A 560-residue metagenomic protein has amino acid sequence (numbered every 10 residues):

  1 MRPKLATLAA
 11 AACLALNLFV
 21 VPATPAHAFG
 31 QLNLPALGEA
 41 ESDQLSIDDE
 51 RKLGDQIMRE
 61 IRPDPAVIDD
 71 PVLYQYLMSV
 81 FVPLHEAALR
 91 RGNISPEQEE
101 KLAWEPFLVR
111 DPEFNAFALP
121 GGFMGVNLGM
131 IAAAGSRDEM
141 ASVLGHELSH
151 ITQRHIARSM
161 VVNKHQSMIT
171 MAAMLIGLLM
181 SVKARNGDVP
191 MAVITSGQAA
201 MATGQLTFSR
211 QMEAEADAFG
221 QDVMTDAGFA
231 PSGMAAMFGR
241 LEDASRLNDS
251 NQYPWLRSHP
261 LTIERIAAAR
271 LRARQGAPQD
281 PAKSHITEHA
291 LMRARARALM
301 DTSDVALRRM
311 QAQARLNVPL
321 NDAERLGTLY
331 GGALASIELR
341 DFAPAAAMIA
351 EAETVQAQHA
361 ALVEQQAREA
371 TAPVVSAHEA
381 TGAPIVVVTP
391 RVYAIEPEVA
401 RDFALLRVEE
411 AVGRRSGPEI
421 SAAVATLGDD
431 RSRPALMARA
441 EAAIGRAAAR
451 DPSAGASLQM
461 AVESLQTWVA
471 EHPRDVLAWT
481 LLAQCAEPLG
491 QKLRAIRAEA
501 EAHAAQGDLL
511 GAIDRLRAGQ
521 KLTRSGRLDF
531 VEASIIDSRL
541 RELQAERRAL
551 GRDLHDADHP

Functional and structural regions predicted by a protein language model:
R2-T7, A12, N17-L18, P22-F117 (+11 more regions): Hydrophobic or amphipathic, alpha-helical segments that drive membrane association/targeting
E39-A40, D55, V67, Q75 (+4 more regions): Extracytoplasmic and endomembrane cell-envelope/extracellular-matrix remodeling and assembly machinery
I57, L144-I156, F219: Active-site His/Glu-centered metal-binding helix of metallohydrolases
L73, E100-W104, P112, P120-M124 (+3 more regions): Envelope-exposed proteins and targeting segments
F114, G125-S142, L206-Q211: Short pre-active-site segment immediately N-terminal to the catalytic Zn-binding motif
G135-E139, L148-H165, K183: Catalytic Zn2+-binding segment of zinc metalloproteases
M160-A172, V189-A192, G228-F238: Acidic/histidine metal-binding catalytic segments
M168-K183, A192-A200: Membrane-active amphipathic alpha-helices enriched in small hydrophobic residues
